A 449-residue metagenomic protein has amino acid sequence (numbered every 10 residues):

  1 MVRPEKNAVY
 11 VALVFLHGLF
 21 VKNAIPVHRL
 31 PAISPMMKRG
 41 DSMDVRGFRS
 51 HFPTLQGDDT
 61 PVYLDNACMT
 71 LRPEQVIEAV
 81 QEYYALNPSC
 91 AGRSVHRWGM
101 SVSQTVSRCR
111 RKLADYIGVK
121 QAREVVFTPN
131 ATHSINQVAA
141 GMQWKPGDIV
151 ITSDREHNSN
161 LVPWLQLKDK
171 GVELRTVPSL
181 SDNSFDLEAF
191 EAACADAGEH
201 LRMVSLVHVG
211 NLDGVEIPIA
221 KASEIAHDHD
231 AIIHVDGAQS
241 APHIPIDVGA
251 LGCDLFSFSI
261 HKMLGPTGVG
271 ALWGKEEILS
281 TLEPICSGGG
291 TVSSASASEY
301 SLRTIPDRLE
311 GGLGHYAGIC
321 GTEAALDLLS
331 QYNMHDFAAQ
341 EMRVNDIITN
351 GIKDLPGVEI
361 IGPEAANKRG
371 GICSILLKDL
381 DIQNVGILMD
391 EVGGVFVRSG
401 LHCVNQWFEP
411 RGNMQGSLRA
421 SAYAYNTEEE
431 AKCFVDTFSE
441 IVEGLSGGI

Functional and structural regions predicted by a protein language model:
M1-V2, Y10-V14, V27-H28, L113: Composition-driven detection of intrinsically disordered, low-complexity segments
V2, N7, M37-K38: Position-driven detector of the extreme protein N-terminus
A8-V11, G18-A24: Short hydrophobic alpha-helical segments enriched in small aliphatic residues
P26-S42: Short, Lys/Arg-enriched N-terminal segments with co-localized hydrophobic residues within the first ~10-30 amino acids
K38-I449: Pyridoxal 5′-phosphate
